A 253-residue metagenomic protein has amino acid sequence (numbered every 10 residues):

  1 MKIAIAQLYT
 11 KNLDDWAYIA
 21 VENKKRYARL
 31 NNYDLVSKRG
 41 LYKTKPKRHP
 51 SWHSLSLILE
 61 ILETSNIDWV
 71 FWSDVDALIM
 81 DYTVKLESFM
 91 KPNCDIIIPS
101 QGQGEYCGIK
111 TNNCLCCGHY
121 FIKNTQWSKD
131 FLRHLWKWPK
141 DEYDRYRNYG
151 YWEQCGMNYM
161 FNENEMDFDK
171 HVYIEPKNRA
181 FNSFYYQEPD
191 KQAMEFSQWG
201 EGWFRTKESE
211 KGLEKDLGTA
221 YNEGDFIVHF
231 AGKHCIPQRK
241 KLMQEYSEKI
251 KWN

Functional and structural regions predicted by a protein language model:
M1-I67, Q126, N253: N-terminal anchoring/stem segment of glycosyltransferases
I5, A28, I58, D76 (+3 more regions): A residue-level signal for conserved active-site and pocket-lining positions in enzyme catalytic cores
Q7-Y9, I98, H229: Short beta-strand/turn micro-motifs composed of small residues that flank or help shape donor/cofactor-binding pockets
T10-N12, Y42-K43, A77-L78, G102-E105 (+3 more regions): Short, solvent-exposed loop/turn segments at secondary-structure junctions
L13-A17, K47-S51, I109-N113, F121-N124 (+3 more regions): Aromatic-acidic/polar surface patches that form glycan- and anion
Y18-A20, K25-R29, Y33, K38 (+3 more regions): The feature represents the membrane-entry module of six-transmembrane cation channels
K47-L132: GT-A fold catalytic core of metal-dependent nucleotide-sugar glycosyltransferases, centered on the diacidic
S56, W127-N253: Catalytic core and acceptor-binding pocket of nucleotide-sugar-dependent glycosyltransferases
